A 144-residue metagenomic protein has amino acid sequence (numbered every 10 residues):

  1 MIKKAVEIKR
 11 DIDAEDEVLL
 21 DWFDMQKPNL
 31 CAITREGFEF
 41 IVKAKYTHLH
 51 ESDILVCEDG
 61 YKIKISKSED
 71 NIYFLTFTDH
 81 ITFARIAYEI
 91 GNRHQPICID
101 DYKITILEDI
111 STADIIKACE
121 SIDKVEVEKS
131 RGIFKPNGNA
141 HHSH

Functional and structural regions predicted by a protein language model:
M1-D13, T105-H144: Helix-rich terminal scaffold detector
M1-H48: Intrinsically disordered, low-complexity, positively charged segments
K43-T47, F77-D79, D109: A structural micro-motif recognizing beta-strand termini and the immediately following turn/loop segments
H48-H50, L55-C57: Short, well-ordered loop/turn sites that connect or cap secondary structure elements
K64-F77: Short glycine-/aliphatic-rich beta-strand segments at the starts of folded cytosolic domains
T78-P96: Short, solvent-exposed interaction modules
